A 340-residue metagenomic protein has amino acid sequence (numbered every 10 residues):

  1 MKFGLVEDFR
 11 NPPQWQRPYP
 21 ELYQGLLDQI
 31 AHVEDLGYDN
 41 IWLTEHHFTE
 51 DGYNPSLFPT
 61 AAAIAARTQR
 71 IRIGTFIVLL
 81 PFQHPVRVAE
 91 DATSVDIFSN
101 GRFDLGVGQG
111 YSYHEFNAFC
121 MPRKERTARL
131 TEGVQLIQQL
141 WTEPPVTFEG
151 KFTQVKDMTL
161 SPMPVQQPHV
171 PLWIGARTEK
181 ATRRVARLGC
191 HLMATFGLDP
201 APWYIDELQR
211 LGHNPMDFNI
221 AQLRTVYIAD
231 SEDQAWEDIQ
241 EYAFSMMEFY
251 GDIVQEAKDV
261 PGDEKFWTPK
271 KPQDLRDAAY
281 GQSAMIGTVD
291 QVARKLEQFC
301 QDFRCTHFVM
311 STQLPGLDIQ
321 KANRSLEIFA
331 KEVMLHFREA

Functional and structural regions predicted by a protein language model:
M1-R67, I71-I73, Q167-V170, K265: N-terminal beta1-alpha1-beta2 module of alpha/beta enzyme domains
F3-E7, I41-L43, I73-T75, F103-V107 (+4 more regions): Hydrophobic faces of well-ordered beta-strands that scaffold small-molecule active sites in alpha/beta enzyme cores
E7, E125-L160, P200-C305, R338-A340: An alpha-helical appendage that flanks or caps ligand/catalytic pockets
F9-Q24, V78-V86, Q166-A176, Y227-A229 (+1 more regions): Active-site mouth loops of central-metabolism enzymes
V33, G37, E45, I64 (+10 more regions): Conserved, mostly hydrophobic/aromatic
N40-I64, L79, Y111, F196 (+1 more regions): Glycine-rich, proline-tolerant flexible connector loops at the mouths of alpha/beta enzymes
D51-T75, R129, G133, E327-E339: Alpha-helix-loop-beta-strand connector modules within alpha/beta enzyme cores
H84-C190, G197-L211, P215-D217: Internal, glycine-rich beta/alpha segment that forms the wall or movable "lid" of small-molecule/cofactor binding
